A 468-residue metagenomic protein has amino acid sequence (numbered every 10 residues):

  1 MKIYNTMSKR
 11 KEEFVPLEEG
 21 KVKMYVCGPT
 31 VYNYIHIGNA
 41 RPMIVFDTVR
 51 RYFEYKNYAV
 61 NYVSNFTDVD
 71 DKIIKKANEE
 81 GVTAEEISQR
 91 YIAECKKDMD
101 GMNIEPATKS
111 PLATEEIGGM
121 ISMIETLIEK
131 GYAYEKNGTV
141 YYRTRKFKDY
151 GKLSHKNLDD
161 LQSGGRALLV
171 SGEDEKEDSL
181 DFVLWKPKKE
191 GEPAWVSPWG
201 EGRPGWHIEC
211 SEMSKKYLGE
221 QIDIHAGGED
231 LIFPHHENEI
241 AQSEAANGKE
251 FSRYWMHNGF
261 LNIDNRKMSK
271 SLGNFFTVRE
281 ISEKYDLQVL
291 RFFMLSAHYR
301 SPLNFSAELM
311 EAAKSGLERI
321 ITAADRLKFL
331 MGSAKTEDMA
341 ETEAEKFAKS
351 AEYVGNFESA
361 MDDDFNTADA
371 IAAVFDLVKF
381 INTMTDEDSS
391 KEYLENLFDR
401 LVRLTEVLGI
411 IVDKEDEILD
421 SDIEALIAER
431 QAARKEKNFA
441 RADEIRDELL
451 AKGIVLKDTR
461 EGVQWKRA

Functional and structural regions predicted by a protein language model:
M1-Y32, D47, G118-K328: Alpha-helical recognition segments enriched in aromatics with Gly/Pro capping that present substrate-recognition
S8-E13, L17-E105, E461-W465: N-terminal, positively charged nucleic-acid-binding surface of large information/translation enzymes
R41, E115, G205-E209, F365 (+1 more regions): Aromatic- and histidine-enriched alpha-helix N-cap/loop-to-helix transition segments that scaffold the rims
Y58, Y132, I454: Short phosphate-binding/catalytic loops that engage adenosine nucleotides
F66-D70, I92-C95, E105-M120, N137-F147: Short, glycine/charge-rich beta-strand/loop segments that flank catalytic centers and engage negatively charged groups
K267, N274-A468: Structural preference for alpha-helix termini/caps and helix-kink/transition segments
